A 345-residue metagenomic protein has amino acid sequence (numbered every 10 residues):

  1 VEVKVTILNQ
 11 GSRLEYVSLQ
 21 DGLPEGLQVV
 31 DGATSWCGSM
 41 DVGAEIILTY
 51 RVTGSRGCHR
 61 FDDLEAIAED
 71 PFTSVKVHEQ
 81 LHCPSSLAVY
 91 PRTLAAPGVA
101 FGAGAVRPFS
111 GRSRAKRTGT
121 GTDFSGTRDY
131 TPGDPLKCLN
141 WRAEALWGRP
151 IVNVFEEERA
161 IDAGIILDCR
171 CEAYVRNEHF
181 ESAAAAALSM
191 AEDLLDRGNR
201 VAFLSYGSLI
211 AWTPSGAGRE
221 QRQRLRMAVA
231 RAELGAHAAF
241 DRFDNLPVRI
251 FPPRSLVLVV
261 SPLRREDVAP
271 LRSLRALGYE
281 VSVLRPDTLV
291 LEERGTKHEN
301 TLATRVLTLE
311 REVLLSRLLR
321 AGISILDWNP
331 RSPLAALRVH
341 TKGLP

Functional and structural regions predicted by a protein language model:
V1-R219, S255-L258, S273: An amphipathic, basic-hydrophobic helix/alpha-beta surface used to engage anionic, phosphate-rich ligands or surfaces
A100, R107, P247, F251-L256 (+1 more regions): Von Willebrand factor type A / integrin I
D123, A187, R242-F243, D267 (+1 more regions): Amphipathic coiled-coil/heptad-repeat helices and related helical stalk/stem segments that mediate oligomerization
R142, E233-A238, V259-V260, A303: Short, flexible loop segments at the rims of nucleotide/cofactor-binding pockets, characterized by
P150-V152, F243-L246, A269: A generic local structural motif
A186-D193, R197, A228, L277 (+2 more regions): Generic, well-ordered alpha-helical scaffold segments in large soluble proteins
L204-L209, Q223-M227, V290-K297, R317: Short acidic (Asp/Glu) and glycine-rich catalytic loops that position anionic groups and cofactors
A217-S255: Von Willebrand factor
